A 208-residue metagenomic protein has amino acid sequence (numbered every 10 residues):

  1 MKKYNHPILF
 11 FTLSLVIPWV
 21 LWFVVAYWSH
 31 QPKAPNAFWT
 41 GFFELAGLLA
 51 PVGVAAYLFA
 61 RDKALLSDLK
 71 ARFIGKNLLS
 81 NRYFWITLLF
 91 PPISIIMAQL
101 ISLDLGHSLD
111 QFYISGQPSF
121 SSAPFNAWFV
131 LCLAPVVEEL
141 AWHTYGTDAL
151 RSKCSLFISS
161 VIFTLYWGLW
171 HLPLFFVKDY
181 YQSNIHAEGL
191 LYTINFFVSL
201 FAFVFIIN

Functional and structural regions predicted by a protein language model:
Y4-P135, F163: Specific transmembrane helices
P18, L69, E139, H171 (+1 more regions): Divalent metal-coordination and catalytic microenvironments
V20-F23, V161, I185-N208: Functionally important transmembrane alpha-helices
L21, E138-W142, L174, A202: Short active-site segment of divalent metal-dependent hydrolases/proteases that encodes the spacing between
M97, G146, A202-I206: Hydrophobic/aromatic residues in alpha-helical transmembrane segments
L131-V136, G168, Y192-L200: Residue-level hotspots within the lipid-embedded alpha helices of multi-pass solute transporters
V137-Y166, K178-D179, N208: Membrane-interface helix/loop boundary segments of multi-pass membrane proteins
L174-L190: Interfacial helix-loop-helix junctions of multi-pass membrane proteins
